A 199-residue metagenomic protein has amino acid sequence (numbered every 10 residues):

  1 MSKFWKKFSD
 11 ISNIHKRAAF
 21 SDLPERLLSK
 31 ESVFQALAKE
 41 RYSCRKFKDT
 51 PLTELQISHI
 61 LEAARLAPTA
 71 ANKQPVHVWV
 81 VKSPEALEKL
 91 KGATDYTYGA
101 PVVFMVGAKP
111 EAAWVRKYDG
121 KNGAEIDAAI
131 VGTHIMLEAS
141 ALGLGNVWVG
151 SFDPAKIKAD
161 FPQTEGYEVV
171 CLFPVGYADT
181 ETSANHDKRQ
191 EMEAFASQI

Functional and structural regions predicted by a protein language model:
M1-I199: Acidic, surface-exposed loops and disordered segments
